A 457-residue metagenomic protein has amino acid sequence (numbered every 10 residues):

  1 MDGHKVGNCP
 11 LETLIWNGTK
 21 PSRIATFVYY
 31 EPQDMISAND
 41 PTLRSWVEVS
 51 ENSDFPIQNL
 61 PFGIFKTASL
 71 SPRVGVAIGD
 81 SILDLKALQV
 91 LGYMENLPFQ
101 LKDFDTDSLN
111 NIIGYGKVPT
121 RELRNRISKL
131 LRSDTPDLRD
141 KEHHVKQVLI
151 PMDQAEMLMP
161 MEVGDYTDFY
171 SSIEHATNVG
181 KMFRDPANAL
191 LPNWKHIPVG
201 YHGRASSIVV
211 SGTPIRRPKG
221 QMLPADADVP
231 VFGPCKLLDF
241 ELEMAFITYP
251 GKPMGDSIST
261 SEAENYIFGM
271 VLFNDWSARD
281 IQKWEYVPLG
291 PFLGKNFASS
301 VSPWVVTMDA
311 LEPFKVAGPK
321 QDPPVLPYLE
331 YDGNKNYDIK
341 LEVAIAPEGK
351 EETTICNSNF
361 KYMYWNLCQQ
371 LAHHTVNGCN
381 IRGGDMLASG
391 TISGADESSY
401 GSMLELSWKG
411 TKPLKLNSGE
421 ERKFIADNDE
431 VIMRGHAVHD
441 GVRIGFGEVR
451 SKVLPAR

Functional and structural regions predicted by a protein language model:
L14-W16, I24-D40, E51: Intrinsically disordered, low-structural-confidence terminal and linker regions
S37-L70, A77, L83-N357, Y364-C368 (+1 more regions): Active-site microenvironments in enzyme catalytic cores
E348-N359, M403-E405, I444-F446: Local beta-strand/beta-hairpin segments that build beta-sheet-rich folds
W365-H373, N380-G383, L387-H436, V442-R443 (+1 more regions): Active-site pocket scaffolds in enzymes
